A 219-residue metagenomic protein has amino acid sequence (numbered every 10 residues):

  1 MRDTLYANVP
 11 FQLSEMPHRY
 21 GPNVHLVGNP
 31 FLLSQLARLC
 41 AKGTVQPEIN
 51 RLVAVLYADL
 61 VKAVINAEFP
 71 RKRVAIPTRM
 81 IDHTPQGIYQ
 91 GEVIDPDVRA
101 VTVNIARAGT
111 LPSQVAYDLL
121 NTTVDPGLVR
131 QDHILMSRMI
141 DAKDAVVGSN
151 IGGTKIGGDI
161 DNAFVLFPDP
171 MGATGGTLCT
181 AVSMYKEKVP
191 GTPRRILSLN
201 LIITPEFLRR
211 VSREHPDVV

Functional and structural regions predicted by a protein language model:
M1-V219: PRPP-associated nucleotide enzymes
